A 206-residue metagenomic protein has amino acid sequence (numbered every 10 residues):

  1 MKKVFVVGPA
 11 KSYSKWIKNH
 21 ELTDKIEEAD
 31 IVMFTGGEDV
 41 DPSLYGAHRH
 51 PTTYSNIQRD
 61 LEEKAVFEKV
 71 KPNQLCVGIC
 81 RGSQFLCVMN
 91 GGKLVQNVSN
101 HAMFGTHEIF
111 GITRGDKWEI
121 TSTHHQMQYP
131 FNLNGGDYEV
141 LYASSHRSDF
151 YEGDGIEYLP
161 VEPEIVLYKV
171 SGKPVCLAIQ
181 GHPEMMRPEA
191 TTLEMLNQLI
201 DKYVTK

Functional and structural regions predicted by a protein language model:
M1-E21: Short, charged N-terminal beta->alpha structural module
P9, W16-K18, E27, F34 (+3 more regions): Amide-donor transfer/coupling interface in amidating biosynthetic enzymes
S12, F85, A102-T106: Short amphipathic alpha-helical face segments that pack within enzyme cores and frequently flank/anchor catalytic
K18-V77, N90-G91, V95: Flexible gly/pro-rich beta->alpha loop and the following alpha-helix that scaffold active-site loops
D39-D41, S83, Q128, M185: Glycine-rich nucleotide phosphate-binding loop and flanking beta-alpha elements of Rossmann-like dinucleotide-binding
G78, G82, C87: Gly/Ala-rich beta-loop-alpha elbow adjacent to hydrolase catalytic centers
Q84, G92, Q126: Glycine-centered loop/turn positions within well-structured domains that cap or flank conserved ligand/cofactor-binding
C87, V95, Y129: A short local structural element in Rossmann-fold oxidoreductases
